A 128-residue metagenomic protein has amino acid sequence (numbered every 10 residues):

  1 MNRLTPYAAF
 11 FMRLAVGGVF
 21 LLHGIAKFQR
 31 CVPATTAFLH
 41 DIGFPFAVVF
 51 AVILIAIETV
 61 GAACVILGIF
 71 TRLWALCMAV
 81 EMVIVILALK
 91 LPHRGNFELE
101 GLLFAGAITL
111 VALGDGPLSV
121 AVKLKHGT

Functional and structural regions predicted by a protein language model:
M1-R30, V48-A56, V60-T128: Extended, low-polarity transmembrane helix blocks
Q29-F46: Membrane-interface interhelical connector segments
